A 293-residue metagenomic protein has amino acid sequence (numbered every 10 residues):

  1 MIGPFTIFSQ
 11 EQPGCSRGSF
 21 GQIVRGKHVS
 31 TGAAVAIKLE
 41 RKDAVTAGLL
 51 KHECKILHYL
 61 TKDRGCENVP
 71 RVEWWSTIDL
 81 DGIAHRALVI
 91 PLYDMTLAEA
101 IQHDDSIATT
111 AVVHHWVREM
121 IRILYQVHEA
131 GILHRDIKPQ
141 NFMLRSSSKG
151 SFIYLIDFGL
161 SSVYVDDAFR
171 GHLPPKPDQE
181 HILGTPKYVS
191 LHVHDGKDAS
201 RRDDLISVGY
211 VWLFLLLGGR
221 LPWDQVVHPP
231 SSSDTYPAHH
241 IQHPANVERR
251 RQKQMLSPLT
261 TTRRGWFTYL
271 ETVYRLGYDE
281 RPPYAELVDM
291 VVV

Functional and structural regions predicted by a protein language model:
Q22: Conserved N-lobe ATP-binding subsite of Hanks-type protein kinase domains, especially the beta3 VAIK lysine
G26-E53: ATP-binding glycine-rich loop module of kinase domains
K55-E67: Structural motif at the C-terminus of the N-lobe alphaC helix and the adjacent alphaC-beta4 loop of the Hanks-type
R71-T109: Conserved structural core of kinase catalytic domains
W116-V117: Activation segment signature within eukaryotic-like protein kinase domains
H128-S146: Catalytic-loop of the protein kinase fold
M143-L183: Activation segment/activation loop of eukaryotic-type protein kinase catalytic domains
L191-T260: Conserved C-lobe activation region of Hanks-type protein kinase-like domains
